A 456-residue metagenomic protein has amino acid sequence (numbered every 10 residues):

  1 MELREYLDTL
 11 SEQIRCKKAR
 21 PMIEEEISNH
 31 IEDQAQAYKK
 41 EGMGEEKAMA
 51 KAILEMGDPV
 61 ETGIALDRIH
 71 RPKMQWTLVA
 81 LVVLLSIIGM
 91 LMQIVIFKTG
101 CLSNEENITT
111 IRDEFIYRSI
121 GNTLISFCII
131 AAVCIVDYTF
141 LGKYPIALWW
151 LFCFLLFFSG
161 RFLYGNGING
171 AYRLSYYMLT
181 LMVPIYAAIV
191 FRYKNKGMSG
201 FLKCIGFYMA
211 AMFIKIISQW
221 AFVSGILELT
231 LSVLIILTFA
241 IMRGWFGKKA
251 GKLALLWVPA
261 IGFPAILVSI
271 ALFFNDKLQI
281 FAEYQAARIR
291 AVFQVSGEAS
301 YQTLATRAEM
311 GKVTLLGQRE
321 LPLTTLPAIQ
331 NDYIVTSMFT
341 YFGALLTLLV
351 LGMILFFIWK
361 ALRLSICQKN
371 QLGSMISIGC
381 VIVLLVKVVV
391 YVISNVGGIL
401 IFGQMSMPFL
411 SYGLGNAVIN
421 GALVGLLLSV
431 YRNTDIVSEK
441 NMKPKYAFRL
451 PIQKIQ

Functional and structural regions predicted by a protein language model:
M43-N104: Cytosolic juxtamembrane regions of integral membrane proteins
E114, C134-L155, K196-Y208, L253 (+1 more regions): Interfacial loop-to-transmembrane-helix boundary motif in multi-pass membrane proteins
G121-I129, F339-A361: Hydrophobic alpha-helical transmembrane segments
F157, L174-I241, L426: Alpha-helical transmembrane segments of multi-pass inner-membrane proteins
F207-A210, V223-D276: Hydrophobic alpha-helical segments of polytopic membrane proteins
A250-T347: Hydrophobic, glycine- and aromatic-enriched re-entrant/interface helices and adjoining loop segments
L364-G403: Loop-to-helix entry and N-terminal half of a specific, functionally important transmembrane alpha helix in multi-pass
S394-Q456: A juxtamembrane structural motif centered on a specific transmembrane helix
